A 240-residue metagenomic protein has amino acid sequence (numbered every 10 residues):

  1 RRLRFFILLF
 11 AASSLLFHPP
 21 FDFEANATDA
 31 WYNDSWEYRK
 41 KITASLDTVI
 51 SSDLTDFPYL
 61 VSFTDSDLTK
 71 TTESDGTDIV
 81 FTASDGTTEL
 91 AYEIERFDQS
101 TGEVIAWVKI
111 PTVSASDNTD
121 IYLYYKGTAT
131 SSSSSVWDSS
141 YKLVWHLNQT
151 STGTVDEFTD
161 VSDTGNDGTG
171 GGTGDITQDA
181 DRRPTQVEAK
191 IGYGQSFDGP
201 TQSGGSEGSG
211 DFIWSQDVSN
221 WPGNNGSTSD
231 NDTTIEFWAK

Functional and structural regions predicted by a protein language model:
R1-D29: Sec-dependent, cleavable N-terminal signal peptides
F23-Q149, V161: Alpha-mannosidase-like glycoside hydrolase catalytic domains involved in N-glycan trimming, generalizing to other
T43-I50, S219, F237-K240: Extracellular and analogous surface-interaction loops
T64, L147-T150, D232, W238-K240: Solvent-exposed strand-to-loop "edge" motifs in beta-rich extracellular domains
E95-E103, R182-G192: Short, ordered beta-strand-loop transition motifs
I110, S196-T234: Short surface loop/edge beta-strand patches of beta-sandwich-type extracellular domains that form ligand-contact sites
L147-R182, F197, F212: Short, tryptophan-glycine- and acidic/Ser/Thr-enriched carbohydrate-recognition patches
